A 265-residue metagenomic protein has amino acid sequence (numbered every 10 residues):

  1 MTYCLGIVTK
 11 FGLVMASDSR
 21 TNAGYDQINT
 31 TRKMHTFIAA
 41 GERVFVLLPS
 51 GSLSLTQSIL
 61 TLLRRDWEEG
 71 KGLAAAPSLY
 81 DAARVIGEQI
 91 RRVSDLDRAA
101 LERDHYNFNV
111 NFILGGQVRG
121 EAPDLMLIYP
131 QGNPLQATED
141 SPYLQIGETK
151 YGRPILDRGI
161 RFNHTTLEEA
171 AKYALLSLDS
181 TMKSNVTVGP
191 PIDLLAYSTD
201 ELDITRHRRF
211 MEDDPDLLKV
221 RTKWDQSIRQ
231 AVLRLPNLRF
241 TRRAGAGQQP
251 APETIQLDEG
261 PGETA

Functional and structural regions predicted by a protein language model:
M1-A265: N-terminal nucleophile
